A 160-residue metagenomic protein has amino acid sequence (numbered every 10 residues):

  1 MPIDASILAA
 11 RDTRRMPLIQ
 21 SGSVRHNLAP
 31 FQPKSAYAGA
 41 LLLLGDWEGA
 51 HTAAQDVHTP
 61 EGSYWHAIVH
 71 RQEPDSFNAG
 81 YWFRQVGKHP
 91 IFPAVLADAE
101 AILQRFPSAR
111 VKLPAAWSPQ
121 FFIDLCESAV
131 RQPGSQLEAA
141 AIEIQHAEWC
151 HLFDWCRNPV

Functional and structural regions predicted by a protein language model:
M1-T59, Q85, H89-V160: N-terminal alpha-helical interaction modules that lie
P60-H70, P74, W82: Alpha-helical protein-protein interaction scaffolds
S63, S76-N78, I91-V95: Short, solvent-exposed secondary-structure capping/transition elements
